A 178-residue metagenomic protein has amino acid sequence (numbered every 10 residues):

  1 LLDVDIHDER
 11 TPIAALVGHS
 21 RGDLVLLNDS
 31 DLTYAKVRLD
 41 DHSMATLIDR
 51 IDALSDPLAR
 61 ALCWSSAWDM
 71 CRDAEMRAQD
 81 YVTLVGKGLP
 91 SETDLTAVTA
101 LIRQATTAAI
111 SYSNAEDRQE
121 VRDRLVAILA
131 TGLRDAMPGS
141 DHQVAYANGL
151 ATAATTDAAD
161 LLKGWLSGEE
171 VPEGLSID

Functional and structural regions predicted by a protein language model:
L1-D178: Non-catalytic accessory/interaction domains
